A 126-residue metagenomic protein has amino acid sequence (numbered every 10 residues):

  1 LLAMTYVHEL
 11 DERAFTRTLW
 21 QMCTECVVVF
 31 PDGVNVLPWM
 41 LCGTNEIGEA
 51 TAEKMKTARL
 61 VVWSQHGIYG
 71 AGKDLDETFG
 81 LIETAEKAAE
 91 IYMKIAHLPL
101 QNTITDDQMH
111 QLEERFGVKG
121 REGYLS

Functional and structural regions predicted by a protein language model:
L1-S126: Glycine-rich flexible loops
